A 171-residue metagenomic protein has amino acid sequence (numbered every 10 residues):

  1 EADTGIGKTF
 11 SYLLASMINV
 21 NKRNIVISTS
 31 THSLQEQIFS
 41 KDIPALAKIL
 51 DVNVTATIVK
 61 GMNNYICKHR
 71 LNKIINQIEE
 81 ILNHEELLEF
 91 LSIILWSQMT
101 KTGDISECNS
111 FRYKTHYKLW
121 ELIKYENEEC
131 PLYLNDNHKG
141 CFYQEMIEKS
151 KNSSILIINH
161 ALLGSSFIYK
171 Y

Functional and structural regions predicted by a protein language model:
E1-L14: Walker A/P-loop
I6, P131, L163-G164: Glycine-rich nucleotide phosphate-binding loop and flanking beta-alpha elements of Rossmann-like dinucleotide-binding
F10, F39-S40, Y169: Conserved strand-to-helix beginnings and helix N-cap segments that scaffold or border functional pockets
S11-N19, A45: Thiamine diphosphate
R23-I25, T29-S154: A substrate-engagement module of RecA-like helicase motors
H32, H160-A161: Alpha-helix N-cap/helix-start capping motif
Q144-K151, A161-Y171: Conserved helix/coil segment N-terminal to the catalytic DExD/H
